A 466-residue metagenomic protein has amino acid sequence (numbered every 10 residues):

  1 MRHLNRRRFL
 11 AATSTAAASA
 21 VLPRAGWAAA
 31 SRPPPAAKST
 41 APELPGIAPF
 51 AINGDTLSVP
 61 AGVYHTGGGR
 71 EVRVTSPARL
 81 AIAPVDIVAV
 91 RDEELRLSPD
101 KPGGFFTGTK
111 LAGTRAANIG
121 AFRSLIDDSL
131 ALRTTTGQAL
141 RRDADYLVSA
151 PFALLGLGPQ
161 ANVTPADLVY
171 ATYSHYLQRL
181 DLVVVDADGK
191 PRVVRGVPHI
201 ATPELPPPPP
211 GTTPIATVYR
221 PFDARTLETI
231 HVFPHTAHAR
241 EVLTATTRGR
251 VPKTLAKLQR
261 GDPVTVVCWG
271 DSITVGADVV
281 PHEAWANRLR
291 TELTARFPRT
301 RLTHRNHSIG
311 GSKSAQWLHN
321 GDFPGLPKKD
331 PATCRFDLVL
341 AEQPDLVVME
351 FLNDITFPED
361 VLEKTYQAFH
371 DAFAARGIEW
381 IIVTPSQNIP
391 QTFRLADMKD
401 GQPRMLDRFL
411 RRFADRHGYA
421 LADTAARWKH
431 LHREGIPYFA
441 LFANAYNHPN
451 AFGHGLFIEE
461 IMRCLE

Functional and structural regions predicted by a protein language model:
R2, R8-A30: N-terminal export signals
P33-F152, G156-P159, P165, L177-V184 (+1 more regions): Extended beta-strand solenoid/passenger and fiber regions
I200-G249: Polybasic, proline/glycine-rich intrinsically disordered low-complexity segments
L243-G310, R335-A341, V347: Serine-esterase "nucleophile elbow" of acetyl-processing enzymes
T247, S386-E466: Catalytic His-Asp segment of secreted/periplasmic serine-dependent ester chemistry enzymes
S272-V275, I309-S314, L352-P358, S386-P390 (+1 more regions): Solvent-exposed loop/turn segments at secondary-structure junctions within structured extracellular/periplasmic domains
R301-E342, D354-V383: Internal alpha/beta domain cores that form substrate/cofactor-binding pockets in large enzymes and binding proteins
V348-D354, F369-D407: Active-site segments of SGNH/GDSL-like serine hydrolases that catalyze O-acetyl group transfer/hydrolysis on lipids
